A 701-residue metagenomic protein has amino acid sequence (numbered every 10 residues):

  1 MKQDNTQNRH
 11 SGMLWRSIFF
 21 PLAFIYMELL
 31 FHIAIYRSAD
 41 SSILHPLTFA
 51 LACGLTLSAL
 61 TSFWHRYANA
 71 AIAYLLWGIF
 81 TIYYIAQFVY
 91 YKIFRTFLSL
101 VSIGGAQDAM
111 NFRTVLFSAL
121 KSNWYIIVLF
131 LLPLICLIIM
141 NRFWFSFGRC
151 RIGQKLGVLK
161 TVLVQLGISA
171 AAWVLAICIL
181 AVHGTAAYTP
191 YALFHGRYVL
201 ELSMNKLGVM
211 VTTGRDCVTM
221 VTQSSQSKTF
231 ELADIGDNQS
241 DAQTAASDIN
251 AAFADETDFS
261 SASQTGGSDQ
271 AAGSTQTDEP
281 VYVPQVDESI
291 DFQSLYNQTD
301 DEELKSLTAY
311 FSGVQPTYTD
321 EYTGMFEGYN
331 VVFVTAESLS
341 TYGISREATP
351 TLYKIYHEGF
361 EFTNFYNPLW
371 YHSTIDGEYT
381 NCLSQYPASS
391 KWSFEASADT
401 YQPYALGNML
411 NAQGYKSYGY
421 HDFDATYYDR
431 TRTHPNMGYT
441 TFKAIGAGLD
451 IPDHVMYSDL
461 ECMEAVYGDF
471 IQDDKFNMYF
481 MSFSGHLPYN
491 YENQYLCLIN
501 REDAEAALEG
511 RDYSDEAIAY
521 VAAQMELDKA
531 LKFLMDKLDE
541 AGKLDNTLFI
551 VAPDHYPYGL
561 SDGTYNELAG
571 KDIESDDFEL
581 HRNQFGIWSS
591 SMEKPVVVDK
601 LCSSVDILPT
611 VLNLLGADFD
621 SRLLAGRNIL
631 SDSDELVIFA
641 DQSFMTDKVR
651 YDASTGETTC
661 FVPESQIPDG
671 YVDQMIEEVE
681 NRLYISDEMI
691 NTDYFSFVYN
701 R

Functional and structural regions predicted by a protein language model:
K2-P284: Transmembrane and membrane-interface helices of multi-pass, inner-membrane envelope-modifying transferases
S42, W64, A68-A71, L75 (+14 more regions): Generic, low-specificity signal for short hydrophobic/alpha-helical stretches with a mild N-terminal bias, encompassing
A170, T185-Y191, H195, R215 (+14 more regions): Generic intrinsically disordered, low-complexity segments enriched for polar/acidic and small residues
G267, G273-L304, T308-F311: Extended low-complexity intrinsically disordered regions
N297-R701: Solvent-exposed soluble domains appended to multi-pass membrane proteins
